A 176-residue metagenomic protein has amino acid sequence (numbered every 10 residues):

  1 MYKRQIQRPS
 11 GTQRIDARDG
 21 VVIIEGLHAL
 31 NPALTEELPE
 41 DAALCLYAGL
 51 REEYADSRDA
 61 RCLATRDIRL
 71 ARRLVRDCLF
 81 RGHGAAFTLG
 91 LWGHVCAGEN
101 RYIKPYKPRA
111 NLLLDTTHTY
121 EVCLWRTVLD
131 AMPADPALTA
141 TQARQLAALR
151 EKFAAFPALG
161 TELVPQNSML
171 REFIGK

Functional and structural regions predicted by a protein language model:
M1-Q5: Conserved small/polar residues in nucleotide/adenosyl-binding loops
R8-G11, E99-R101: A generic local structural motif
P9-D19: Conserved motor-coupling elements within RecA-like helicase/translocase cores
R18-V22, L44: Loop/turn-to-beta-strand initiation segments
V22-H28: Switch II (G3) loop of P-loop NTPases
A29-K176: Conserved NTP phosphate-binding and transfer environment spanning the P-loop NTPase/kinase superfamily
